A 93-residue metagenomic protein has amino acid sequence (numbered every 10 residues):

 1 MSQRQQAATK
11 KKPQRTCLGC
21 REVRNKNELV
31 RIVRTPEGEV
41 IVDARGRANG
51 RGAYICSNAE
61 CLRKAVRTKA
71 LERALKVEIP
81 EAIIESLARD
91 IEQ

Functional and structural regions predicted by a protein language model:
S2-G38: N-terminal first-folded block
K11-Q14, G50, I55: Processing junctions and N-termini across compartments
R21, S57-L62: Cys/His-coordinated zinc-binding microdomains
N25-E28, C61, V66: Short functional micro-motifs and their immediate structural scaffolds
R31, I41, Y54-C56: Short, conserved beta-strand segments within well-ordered enzyme catalytic domains that often line or immediately flank
R34-P36, G46, E60: A short beta-strand motif that forms part of the nucleic acid-binding face of small beta-barrel RNA-binding folds
G38-G50: Short linker/helix segments within small regulatory modules
R63-Q93: C-terminal structural segments of small proteins and small subunits
